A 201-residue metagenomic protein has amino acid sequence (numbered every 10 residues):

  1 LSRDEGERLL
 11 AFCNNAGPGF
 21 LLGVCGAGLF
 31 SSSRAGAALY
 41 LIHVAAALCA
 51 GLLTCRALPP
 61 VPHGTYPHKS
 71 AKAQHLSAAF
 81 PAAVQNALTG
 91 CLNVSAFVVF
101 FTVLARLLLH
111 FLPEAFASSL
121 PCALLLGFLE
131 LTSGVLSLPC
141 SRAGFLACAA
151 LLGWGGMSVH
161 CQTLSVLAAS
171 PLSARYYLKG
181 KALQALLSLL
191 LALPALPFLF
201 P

Functional and structural regions predicted by a protein language model:
L1-F12, A37-L39, A147-C148, L172-A182: Membrane-interface alpha-helices at helix entry/exit sites of multi-pass transporters
L10-A11, G19-L29, T132-C140, C161-A168: Generic transmembrane alpha-helix signature in multi-pass membrane proteins, especially transporters/channels
G19, L48, G144-P201: C-terminal transmembrane helix pair
A27-G36, R142, P197-P201: Helix-coil boundary and interhelical linker segments in multi-pass alpha-helical membrane proteins
A35-G51: Alpha-helical transmembrane segments
P59-Q85: Intrinsically disordered, low-complexity non-transmembrane regions of multi-pass membrane transporters
Q74, Q85, G90-C91, H110 (+1 more regions): Charge-biased, low-complexity intrinsically disordered regions
F80, V84-L152: Transmembrane helical segments that form the transport core of multi-pass membrane transport proteins
